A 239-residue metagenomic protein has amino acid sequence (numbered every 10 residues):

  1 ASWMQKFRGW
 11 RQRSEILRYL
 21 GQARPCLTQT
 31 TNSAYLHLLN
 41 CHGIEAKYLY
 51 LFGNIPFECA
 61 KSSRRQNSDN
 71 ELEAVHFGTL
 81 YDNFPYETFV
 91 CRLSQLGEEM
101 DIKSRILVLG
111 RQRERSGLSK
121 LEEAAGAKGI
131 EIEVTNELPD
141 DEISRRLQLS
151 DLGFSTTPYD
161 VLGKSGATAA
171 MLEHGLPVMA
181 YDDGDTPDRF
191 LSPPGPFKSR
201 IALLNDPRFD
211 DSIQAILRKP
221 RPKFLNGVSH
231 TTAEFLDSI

Functional and structural regions predicted by a protein language model:
A1-Y19: Nucleotide-sugar donor phosphate/pyrophosphate-binding loop at the beta->alpha transition of glycosyltransferases
R13-A46: A short, active-site helix/loop in glycosyltransferases that binds the activated sugar's phosphate group
A34-Y35, E45-S62, T79-Y81: Short beta-strand->alpha-helix junction loop in the catalytic core of nucleotide-activated group-transfer enzymes
N67-K120: Conserved catalytic-core segment of nucleotide-activated headgroup transferases in glycan assembly
L118-L138: Nucleotide-activated donor-binding/catalytic signature segment of Leloir-type glycosyltransferases, i.e., the conserved
L147-L162: Acidic donor-binding loop of glycosyltransferase active sites
M171, P177-D182: Short hydrophobic beta-strand element within catalytic cores of glycosyltransferases and related nucleotide-activated
L204-I239: A charged, aromatic-enriched C-terminal amphipathic alpha-helix characteristic of glycosyltransferases across folds
